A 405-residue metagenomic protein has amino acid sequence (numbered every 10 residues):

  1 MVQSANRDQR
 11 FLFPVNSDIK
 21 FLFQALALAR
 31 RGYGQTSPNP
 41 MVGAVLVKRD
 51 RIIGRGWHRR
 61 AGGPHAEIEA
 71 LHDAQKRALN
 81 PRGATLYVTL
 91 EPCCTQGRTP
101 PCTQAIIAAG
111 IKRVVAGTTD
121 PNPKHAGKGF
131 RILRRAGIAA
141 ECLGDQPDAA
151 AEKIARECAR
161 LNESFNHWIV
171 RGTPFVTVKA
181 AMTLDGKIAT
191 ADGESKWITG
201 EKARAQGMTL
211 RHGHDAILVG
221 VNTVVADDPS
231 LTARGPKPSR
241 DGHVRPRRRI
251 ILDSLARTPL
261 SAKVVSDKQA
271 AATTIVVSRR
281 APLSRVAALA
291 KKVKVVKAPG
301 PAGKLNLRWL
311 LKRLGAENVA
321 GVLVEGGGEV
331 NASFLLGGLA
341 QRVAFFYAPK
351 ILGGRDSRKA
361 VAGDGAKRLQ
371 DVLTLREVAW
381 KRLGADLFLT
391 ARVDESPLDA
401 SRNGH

Functional and structural regions predicted by a protein language model:
V2-Q3, F11-Q35, I52, Q96-H405: Zinc-dependent deaminase
N16, P38-V42, K48, R82-T85 (+1 more regions): Acidic, glycine-enriched active-site microenvironments
A44, K48, I52-D73, A150-I154: N-terminal beta-alpha supersecondary unit
W57, P64-I68, L86-A105, K124: Local cysteine-cluster metal-coordination motifs and their immediate loop/turn environment, predominantly Fe-S cluster
R60, A74, A78, G235 (+1 more regions): Active-site catalytic pocket residues across diverse enzymes, especially alpha/beta-hydrolases
A70-A74, P229-T232: Short, well-ordered amphipathic alpha-helices
N80-A84, V319-A320: Short helix-loop-beta connector
